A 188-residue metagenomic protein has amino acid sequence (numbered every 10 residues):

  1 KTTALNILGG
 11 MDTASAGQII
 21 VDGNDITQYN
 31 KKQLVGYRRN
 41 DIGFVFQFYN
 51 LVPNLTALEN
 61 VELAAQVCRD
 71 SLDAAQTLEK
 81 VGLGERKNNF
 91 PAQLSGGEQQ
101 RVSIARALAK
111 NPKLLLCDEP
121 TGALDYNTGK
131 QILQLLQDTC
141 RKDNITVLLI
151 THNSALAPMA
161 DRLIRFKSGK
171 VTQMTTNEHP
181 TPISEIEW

Functional and structural regions predicted by a protein language model:
T2-F166: ABC family nucleotide-binding domain
K170-W188: Conserved beta-strand-loop-alpha-helix hinge in the C-terminal portion of ABC ATPase nucleotide-binding domains
